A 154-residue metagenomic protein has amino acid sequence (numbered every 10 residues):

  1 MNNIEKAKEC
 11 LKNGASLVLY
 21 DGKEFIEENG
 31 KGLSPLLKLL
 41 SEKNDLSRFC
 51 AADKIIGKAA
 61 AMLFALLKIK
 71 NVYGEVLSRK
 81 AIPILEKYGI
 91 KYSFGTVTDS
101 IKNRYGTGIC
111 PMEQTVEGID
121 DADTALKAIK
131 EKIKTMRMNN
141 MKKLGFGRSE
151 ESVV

Functional and structural regions predicted by a protein language model:
M1-E75, G95-V97, K102-M112: Conserved mixed alpha/beta catalytic, RNA-binding, or beta-rich assembly cores of soluble enzyme, regulatory
L67-K70, I82-G147, V153-V154: C-terminal binding/interaction regions
V76-K80: Short, polar loop motifs at secondary-structure junctions
